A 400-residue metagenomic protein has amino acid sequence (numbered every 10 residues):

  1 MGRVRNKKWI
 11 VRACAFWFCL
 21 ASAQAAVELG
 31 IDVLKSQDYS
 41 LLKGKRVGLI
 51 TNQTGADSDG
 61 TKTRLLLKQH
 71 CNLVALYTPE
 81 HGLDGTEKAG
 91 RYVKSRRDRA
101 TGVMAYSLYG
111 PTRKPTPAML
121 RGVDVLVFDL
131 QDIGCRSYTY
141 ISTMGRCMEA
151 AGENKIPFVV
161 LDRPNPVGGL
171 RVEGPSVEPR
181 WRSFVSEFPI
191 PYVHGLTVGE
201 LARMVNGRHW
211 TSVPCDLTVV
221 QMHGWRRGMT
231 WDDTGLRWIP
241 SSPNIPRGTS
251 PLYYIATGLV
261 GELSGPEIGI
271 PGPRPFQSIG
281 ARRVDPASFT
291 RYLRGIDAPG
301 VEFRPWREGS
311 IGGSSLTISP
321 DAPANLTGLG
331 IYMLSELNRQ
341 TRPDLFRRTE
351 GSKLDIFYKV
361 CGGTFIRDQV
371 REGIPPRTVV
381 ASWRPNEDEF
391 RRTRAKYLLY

Functional and structural regions predicted by a protein language model:
R12-A21: Bacterial N-terminal signal peptides
V74-H81, L161: Short internal beta-strands
G85-G90, V159-W181: Glycine-rich, charge-decorated loop segments at or immediately adjacent to ligand/cofactor-binding or catalytic sites
V93-V123, C135: Glycine-rich oxoanion-binding loops at beta->alpha junctions
D132-M144: Glycine/threonine-rich flexible loop motifs
R182-Y254: Conserved anion/nucleotide-ligand pocket segment
W225-E302: Glycine-rich, aromatic-lined ligand/substrate-binding cores of catalytic and carbohydrate-binding domains
P275, I279-A381: Conserved functional hotspot residues or short segments at active or partner-binding sites across diverse domains
